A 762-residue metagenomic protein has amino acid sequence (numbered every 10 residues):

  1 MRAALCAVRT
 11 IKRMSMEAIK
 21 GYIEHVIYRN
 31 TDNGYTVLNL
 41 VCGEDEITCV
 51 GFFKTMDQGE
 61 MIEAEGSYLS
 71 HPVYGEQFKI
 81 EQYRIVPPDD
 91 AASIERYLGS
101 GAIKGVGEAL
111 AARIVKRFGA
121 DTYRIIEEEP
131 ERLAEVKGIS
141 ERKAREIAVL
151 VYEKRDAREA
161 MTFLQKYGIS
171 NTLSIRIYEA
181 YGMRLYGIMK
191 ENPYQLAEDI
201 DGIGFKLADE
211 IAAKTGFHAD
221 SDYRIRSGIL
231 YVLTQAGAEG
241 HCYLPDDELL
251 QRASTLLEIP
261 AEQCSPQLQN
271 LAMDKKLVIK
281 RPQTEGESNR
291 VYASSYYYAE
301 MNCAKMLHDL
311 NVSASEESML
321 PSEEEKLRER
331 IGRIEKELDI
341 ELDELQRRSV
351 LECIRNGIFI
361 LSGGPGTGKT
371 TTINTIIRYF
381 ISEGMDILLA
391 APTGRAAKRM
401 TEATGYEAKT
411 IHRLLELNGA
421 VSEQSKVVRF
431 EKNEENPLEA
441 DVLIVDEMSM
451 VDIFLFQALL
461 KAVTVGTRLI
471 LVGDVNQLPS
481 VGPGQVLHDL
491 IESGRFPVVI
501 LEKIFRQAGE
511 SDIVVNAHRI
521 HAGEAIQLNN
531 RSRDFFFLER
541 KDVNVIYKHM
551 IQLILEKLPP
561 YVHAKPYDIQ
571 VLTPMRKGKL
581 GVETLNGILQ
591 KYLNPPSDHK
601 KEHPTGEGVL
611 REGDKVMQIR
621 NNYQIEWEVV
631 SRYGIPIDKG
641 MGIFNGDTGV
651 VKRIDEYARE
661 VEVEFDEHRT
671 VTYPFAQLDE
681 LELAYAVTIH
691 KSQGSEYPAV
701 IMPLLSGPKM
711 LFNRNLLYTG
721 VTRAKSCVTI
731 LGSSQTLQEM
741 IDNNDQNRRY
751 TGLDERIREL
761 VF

Functional and structural regions predicted by a protein language model:
R9-S322, K326: Accessory, non-ATPase domains that flank or precede helicase/AAA+ motor cores in DNA-metabolism machines
G59-M61, G613, G646: Loop/turn positions that initiate beta-strands
S67-P72, R620-I625, S706-P708: Short, charged beta-turn/beta-strand-edge "cap" motif at the junction between a beta-strand and an adjacent loop
R330-G357: Conserved pre-motif I regulatory segment
R347-V350, R355-R531: ASCE P-loop NTPase helicase motor core
V475-M641, L760: Conserved helicase motor core of P-loop NTPases
D638-G640, N645-F762: C-terminal accessory regions
